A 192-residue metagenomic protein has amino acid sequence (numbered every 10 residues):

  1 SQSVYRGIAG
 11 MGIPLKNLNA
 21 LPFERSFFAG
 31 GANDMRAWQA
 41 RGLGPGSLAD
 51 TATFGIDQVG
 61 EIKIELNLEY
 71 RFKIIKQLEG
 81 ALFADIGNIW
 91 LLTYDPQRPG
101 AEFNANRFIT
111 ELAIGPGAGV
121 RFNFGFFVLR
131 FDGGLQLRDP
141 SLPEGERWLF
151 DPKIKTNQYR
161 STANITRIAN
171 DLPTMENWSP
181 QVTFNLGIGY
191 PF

Functional and structural regions predicted by a protein language model:
S1-F72, L82-R107, I188: C-terminal outer-membrane beta-barrel translocator/porin domains of Gram-negative envelope proteins and their
S1-S3, K76-G80, F122-R130: Repeated loop/turn-to-beta-strand initiation elements of outer-membrane beta-barrel proteins
P14-K16, Q77, L91-T93, L129 (+1 more regions): Intrinsically disordered, low-complexity acidic/polar segments
Q58-I62, T110-L112, W178-P180: Short sequence motifs at beta-strands and strand-loop junctions characteristic of Gram-negative outer-membrane
N67-E69, G115-R121: Short glycine-rich, acidic/polar surface loops and turns
I86-E102, F126, G134-P173: C-terminal beta-signal and adjacent terminal beta-strands/loops of Gram-negative outer-membrane beta-barrel proteins
L112-I114, R147-W148: Conserved, well-ordered active-site substructure
V120-F127, T166, E176-F192: Outer-membrane beta-barrel "beta-signal"
